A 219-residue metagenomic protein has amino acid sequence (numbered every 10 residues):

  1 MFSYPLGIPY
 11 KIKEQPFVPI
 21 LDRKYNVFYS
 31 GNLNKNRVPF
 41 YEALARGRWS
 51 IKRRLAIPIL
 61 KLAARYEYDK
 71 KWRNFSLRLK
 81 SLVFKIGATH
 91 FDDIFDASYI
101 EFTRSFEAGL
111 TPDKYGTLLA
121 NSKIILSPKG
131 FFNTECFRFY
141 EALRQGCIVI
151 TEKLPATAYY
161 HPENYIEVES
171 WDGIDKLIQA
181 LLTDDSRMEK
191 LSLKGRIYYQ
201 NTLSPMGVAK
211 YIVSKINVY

Functional and structural regions predicted by a protein language model:
M1-Y140, R144, I148-E167, M206-S214: Nucleotide-sugar donor-binding catalytic core of glycosyltransferases
N36, G173, R187: Short phosphate-engaging motifs
G109, W171-D172, E189: Amphipathic alpha-helical repeat elements characteristic of tetratricopeptide repeat
K114, G173, L177: Short acidic active-site motifs
Y159-P162, K176-L181: Short, charged, surface-exposed secondary-structure boundary motifs
Y165-D172, L181-D185: Conserved acidic donor-binding segment of nucleotide-sugar-dependent glycosyltransferases
L182, S186-N217: A charged, aromatic-enriched C-terminal amphipathic alpha-helix characteristic of glycosyltransferases across folds
